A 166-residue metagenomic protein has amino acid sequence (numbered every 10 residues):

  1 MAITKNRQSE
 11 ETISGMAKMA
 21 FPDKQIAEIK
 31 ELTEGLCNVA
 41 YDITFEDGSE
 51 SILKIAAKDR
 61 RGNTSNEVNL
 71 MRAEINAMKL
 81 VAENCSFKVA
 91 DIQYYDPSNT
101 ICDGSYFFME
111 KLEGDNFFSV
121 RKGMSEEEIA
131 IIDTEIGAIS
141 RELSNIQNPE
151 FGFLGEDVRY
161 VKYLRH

Functional and structural regions predicted by a protein language model:
M1-Q25: Juxta-kinase regulatory segment immediately upstream of eukaryotic protein kinase catalytic domains
K30-H166: ATP-binding pocket architecture of kinase catalytic cores
